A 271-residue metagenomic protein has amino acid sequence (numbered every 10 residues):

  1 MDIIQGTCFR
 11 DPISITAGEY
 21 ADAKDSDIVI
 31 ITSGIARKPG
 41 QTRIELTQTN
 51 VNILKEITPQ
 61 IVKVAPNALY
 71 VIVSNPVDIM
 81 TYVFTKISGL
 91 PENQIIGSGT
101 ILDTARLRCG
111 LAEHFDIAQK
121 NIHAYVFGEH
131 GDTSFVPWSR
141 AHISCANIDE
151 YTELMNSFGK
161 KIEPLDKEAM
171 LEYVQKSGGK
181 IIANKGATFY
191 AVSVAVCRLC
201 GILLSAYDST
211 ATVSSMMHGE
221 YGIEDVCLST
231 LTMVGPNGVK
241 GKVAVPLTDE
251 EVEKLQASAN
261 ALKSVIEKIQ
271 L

Functional and structural regions predicted by a protein language model:
M1-D27, S264-L271: Conserved N-terminal Rossmann-fold NAD(P) cofactor-binding segment
D2, V29, L54-I57: Short, well-ordered amphipathic alpha-helical segments that serve as non-catalytic structural scaffolds within diverse
V29-I31, I72-V73: Redox-cofactor binding/interface segments in oxidoreductases and associated redox assembly factors
S33-I35: Conserved NAD(P)H cofactor-binding loop of Rossmann-fold oxidoreductase domains
G40-I44, A244-V245: Short acidic, glycine/proline-rich loop/turn micro-motifs
T42-C109: Rossmann-like NAD(P)(H) cofactor-binding subdomain of soluble oxidoreductases
S88-Q94, T104-L271: C-terminal substrate-binding/catalytic lobe of Rossmann-fold NAD(P)-dependent dehydrogenases
